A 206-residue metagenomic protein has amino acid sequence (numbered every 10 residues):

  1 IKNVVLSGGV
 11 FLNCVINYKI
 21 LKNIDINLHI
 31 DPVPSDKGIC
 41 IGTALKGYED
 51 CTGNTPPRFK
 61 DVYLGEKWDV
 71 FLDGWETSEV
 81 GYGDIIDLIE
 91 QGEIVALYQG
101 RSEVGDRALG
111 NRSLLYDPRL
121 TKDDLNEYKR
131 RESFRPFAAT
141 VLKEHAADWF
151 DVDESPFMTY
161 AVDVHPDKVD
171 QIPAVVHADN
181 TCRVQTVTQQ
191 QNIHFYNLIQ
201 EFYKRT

Functional and structural regions predicted by a protein language model:
I1-N3, I193-H194: A long, amphipathic alpha-helix that forms part of the scaffold/cap immediately adjacent to metal-dependent active
K2-G9, A96: Short glycine-rich phosphate-binding loop at a beta-alpha junction
L12-N13, N17-T206: Flexible beta->alpha loop and helix N-cap segments adjacent to enzyme active/binding sites
